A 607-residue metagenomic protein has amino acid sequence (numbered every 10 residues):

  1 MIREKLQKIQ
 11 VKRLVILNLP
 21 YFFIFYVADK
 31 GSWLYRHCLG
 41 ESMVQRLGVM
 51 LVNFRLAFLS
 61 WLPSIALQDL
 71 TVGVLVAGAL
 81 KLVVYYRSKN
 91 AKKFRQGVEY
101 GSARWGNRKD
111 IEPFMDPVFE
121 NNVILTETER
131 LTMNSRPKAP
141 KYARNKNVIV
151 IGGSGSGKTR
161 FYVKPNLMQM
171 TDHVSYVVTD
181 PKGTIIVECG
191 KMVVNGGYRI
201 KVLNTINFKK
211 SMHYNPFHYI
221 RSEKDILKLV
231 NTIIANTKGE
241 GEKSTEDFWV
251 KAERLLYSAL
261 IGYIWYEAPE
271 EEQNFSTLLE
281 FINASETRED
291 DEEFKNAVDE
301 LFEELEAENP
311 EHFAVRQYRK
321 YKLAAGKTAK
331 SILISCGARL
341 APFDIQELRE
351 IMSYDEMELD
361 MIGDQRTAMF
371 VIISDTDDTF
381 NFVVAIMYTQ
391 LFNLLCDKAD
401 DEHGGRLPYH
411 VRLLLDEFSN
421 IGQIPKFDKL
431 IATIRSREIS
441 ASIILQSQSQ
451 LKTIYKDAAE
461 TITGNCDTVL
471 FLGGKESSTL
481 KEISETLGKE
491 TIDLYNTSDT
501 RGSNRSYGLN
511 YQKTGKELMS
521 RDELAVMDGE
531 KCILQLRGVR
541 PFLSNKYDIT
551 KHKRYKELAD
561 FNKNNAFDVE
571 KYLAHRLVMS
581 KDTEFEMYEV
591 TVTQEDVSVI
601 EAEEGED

Functional and structural regions predicted by a protein language model:
M1-S156, R160-N166, K209, K489 (+3 more regions): Basic- and hydrophobic-enriched, low-structure N-terminal and domain-boundary segments that flank ATP-binding catalytic
L14-N18, I24-K30, A139-I439, I454 (+4 more regions): P-loop NTPase motor domains
W33, W61, W105, W249 (+3 more regions): A residue-identity detector for tryptophan
I111-F114, F382, F418, G474: A short glycine-/small-residue-rich loop at the edge of a beta-strand within enzyme catalytic domains
E129-P137, K238-F248, L494-Q512: Low-complexity, polar-biased intrinsically disordered regions enriched in Pro/Ser/Thr/Gly
I431-I533: Conserved ATP-driven motor cores of ASCE-family P-loop NTPases powering translocation/secretion/packaging/pilus
